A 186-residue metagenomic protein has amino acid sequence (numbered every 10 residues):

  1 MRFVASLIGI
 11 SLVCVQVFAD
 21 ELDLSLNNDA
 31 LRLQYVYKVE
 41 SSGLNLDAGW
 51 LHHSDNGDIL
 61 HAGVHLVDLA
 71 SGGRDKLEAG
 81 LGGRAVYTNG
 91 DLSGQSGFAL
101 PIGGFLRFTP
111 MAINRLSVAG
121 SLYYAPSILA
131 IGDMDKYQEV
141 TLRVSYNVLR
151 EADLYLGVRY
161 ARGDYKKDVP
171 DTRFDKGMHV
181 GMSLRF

Functional and structural regions predicted by a protein language model:
M1-E21: Cleavable N-terminal export/targeting peptides
Q16-D68: Short glycine/proline- and aromatic-enriched beta-strand/turn motifs that initiate or cap beta-hairpins
L24-N28, L46-H52, V64, L81-Y87 (+3 more regions): Transmembrane beta-barrel strands of outer-membrane/channel proteins
N27-L31, S42, N56-A62, D75-L77 (+3 more regions): Residues that define the transmembrane beta-barrel architecture of outer-membrane proteins
L31, L51-G57, L69-S71, R84-L92 (+2 more regions): Sequence/structural signature of outer-membrane beta-barrel proteins
Q34-V36, H61-A70, G103-R107, R143 (+1 more regions): Outer-membrane beta-barrel architecture
S41-L46, L69-A79, A112-V118, R150-L154: Repeated loop/turn-to-beta-strand initiation elements of outer-membrane beta-barrel proteins
Y146, R173-F186: Outer-membrane beta-barrel "beta-signal"
